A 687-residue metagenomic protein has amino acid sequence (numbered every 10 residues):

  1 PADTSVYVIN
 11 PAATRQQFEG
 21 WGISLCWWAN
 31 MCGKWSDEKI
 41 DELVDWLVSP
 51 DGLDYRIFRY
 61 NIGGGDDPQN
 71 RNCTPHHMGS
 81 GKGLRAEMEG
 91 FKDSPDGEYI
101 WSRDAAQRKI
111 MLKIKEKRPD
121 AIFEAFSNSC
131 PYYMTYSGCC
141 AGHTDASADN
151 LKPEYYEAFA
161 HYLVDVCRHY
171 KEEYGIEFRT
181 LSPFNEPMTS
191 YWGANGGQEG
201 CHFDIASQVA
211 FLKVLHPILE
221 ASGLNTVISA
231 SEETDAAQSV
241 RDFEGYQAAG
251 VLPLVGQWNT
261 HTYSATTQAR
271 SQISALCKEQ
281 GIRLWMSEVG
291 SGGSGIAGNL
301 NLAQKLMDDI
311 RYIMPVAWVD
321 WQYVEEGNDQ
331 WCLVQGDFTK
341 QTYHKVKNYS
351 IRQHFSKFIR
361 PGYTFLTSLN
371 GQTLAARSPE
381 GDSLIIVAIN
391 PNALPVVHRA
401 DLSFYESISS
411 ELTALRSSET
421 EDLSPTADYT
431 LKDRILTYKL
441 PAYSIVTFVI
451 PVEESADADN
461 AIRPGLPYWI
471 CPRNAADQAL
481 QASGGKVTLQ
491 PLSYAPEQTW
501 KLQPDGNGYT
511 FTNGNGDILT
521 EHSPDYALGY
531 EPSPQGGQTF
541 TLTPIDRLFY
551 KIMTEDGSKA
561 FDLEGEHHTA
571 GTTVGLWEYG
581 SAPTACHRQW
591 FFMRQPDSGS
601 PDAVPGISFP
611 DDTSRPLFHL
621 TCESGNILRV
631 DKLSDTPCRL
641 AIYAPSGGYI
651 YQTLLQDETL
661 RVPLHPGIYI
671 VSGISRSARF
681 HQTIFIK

Functional and structural regions predicted by a protein language model:
A2-R179, V209, K213: N-terminal catalytic cores of secreted or lumenal carbohydrate-active enzymes
A158-D165, H169-E177, P187-G292: Active-site neighborhood of glycoside hydrolase catalytic domains
R283-H354, L366-N370: Aromatic/acidic polysaccharide-binding cleft in carbohydrate-active enzymes
S368-I408, Y443, N626, Y643: Carbohydrate-binding surface patches
N390-A461, I650-Q652, R661: C-terminal beta-sandwich/jelly-roll accessory domains of carbohydrate-active enzymes
S455-A461, P596-I627: Residue-level detector of functionally pivotal "anchor" positions at catalytic/ligand-binding pockets or at interdomain
S455-A603: Lectin-like carbohydrate-binding module/patch detector with strong preference for beta-trefoil
D612, I668-K687: C-terminal tail/sorting-segment detector
